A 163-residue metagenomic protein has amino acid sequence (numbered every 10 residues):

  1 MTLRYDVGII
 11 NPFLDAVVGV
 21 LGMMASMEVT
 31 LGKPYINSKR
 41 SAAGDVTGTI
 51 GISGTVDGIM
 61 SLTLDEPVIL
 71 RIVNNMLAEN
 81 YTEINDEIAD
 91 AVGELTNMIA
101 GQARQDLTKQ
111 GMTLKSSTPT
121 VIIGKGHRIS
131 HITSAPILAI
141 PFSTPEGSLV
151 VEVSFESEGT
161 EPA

Functional and structural regions predicted by a protein language model:
M1-A163: N-terminal auxiliary interaction/assembly segments of multi-subunit proteins
